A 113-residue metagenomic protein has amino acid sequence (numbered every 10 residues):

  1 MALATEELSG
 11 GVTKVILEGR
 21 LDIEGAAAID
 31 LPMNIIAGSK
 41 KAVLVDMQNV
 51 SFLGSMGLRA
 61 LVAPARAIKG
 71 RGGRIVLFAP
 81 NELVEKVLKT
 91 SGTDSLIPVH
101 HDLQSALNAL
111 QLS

Functional and structural regions predicted by a protein language model:
A2-L31, M47-N49: STAS-typified acidic loop motif
L3-A4, I35, Q111: Short leucine-rich amphipathic alpha-helices used at interfaces
A4-E6, F78, H100: General small-molecule cofactor/ligand-binding pocket signal
G10, E82, Q104: Residues that form or immediately flank small-molecule/cofactor binding pockets and catalytic motifs
K14, S91, D102-L103: A generic structural signal for ordered secondary structure
L17, G54, L103-A106: Terminal low-complexity, poorly structured segments
I23-I97: Amphipathic alpha-helical interaction surfaces in cytosolic regulatory modules
P98-S113: A charged, well-structured terminal subsegment
